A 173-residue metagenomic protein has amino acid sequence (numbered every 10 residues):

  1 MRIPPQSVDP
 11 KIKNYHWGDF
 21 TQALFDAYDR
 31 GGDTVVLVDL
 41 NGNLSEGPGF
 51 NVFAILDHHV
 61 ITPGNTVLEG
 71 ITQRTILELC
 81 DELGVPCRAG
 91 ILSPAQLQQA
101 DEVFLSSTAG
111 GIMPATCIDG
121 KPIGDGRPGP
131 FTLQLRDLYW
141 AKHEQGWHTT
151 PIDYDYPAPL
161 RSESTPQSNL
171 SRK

Functional and structural regions predicted by a protein language model:
M1-K173: Helix-start/capping segments and mature chain N-termini
